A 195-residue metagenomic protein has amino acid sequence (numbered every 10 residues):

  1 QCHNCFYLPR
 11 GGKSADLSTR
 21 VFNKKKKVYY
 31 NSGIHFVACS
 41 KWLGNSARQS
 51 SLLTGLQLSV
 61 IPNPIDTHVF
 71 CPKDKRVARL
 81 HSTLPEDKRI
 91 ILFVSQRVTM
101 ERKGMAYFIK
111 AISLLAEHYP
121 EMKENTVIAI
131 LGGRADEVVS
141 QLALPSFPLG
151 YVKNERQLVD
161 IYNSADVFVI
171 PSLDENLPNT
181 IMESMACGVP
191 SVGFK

Functional and structural regions predicted by a protein language model:
S14-V60, I65-V69, K75: A short, active-site helix/loop in glycosyltransferases that binds the activated sugar's phosphate group
D74-I90: Nucleotide-sugar donor-binding and catalytic loop/hinge architecture of NDP-sugar-dependent glycosyltransferases
P85-K103, I109-S113: Conserved donor-binding/catalytic core segment of Leloir-type glycosyltransferases
K123-N125, G132-V159, V167: Nucleotide-activated donor-binding/catalytic signature segment of Leloir-type glycosyltransferases, i.e., the conserved
V159, P178, M182-A186: Short alpha-helical segment that forms part of, or immediately flanks, the ligand-binding pocket in carbohydrate-active
D166, G188: A short alpha->beta transition loop at the rim of the catalytic pocket in nucleotide-sugar-dependent
L173: Aromatic "clamp/platform" in nucleotide-sugar-dependent glycosyltransferases that forms part of the donor/acceptor
P190-G193: Short hydrophobic beta-strand element within catalytic cores of glycosyltransferases and related nucleotide-activated
